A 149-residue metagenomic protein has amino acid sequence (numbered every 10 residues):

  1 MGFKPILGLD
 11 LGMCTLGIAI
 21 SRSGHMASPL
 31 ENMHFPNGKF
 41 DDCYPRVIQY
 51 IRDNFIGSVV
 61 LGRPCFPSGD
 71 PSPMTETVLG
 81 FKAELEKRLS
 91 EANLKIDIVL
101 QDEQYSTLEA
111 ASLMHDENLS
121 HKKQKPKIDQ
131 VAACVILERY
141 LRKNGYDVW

Functional and structural regions predicted by a protein language model:
G2-L9, M13-W149: Phosphate- and other anionic-substrate recognition elements at nucleic-acid/protein interfaces
